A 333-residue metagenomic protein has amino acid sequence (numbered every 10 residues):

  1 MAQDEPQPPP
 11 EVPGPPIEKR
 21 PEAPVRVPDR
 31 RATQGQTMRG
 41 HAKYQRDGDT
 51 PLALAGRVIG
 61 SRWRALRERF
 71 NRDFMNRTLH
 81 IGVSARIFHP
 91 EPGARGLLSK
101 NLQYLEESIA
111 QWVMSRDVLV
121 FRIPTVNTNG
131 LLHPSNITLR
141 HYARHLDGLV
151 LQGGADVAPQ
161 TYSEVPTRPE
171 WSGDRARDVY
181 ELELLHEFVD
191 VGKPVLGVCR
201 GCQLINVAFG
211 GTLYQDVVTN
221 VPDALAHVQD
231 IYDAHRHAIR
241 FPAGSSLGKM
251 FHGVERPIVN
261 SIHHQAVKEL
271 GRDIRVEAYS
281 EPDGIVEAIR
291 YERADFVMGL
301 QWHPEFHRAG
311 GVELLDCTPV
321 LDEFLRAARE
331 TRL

Functional and structural regions predicted by a protein language model:
A2-P194, V207, Y214, V218-F251 (+6 more regions): N-terminal beta1-alpha1 cap of cysteine-dependent amidohydrolase-like domains
G197, G201, N206, G210: Gly/Ala-rich beta-loop-alpha elbow adjacent to hydrolase catalytic centers
M298-Q301: Active-site-proximal beta-strand elements of phosphoester/diester hydrolases
